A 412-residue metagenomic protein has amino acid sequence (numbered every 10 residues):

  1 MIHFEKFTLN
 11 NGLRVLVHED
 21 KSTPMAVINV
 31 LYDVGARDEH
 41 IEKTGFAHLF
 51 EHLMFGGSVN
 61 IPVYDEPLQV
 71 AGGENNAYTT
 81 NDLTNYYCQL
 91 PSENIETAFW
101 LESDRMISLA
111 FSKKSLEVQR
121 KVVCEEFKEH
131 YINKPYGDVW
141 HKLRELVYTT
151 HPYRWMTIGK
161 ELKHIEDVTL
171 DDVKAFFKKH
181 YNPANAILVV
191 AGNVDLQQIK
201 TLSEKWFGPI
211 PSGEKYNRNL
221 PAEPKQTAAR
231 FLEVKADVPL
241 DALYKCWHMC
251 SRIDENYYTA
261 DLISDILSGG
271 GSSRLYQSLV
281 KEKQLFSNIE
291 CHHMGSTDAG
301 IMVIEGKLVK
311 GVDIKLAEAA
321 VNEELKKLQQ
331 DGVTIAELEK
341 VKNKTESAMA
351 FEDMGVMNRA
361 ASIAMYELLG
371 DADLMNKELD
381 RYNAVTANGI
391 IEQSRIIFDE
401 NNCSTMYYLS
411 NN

Functional and structural regions predicted by a protein language model:
E5, T149-T150, R154, P183-S251 (+1 more regions): An aromatic/glycine/proline-enriched structural segment found at the starts of mature extracellular/organellar domains
G12, V30, H48, Y86 (+13 more regions): Buried hydrophobic packing residues in well-ordered domains
V27-Q89, W155-I158, G269-L285: M16/MPP (pitrilysin/insulinase) zinc-metallopeptidase core fold and M16-derived inactive scaffolds
E39, L53-G137, D167-L170, K174-N185 (+1 more regions): Active-site-adjacent, His/Asp/Glu-enriched structural segments that form or flank metal-binding and acid/base networks
L53, S58, A98, H130-P183 (+4 more regions): Scaffold signal of the M16-like zinc-metallopeptidase fold and its non-catalytic homologs
G57, Q89-V122, E290, M294-E352: M16/insulysin-pitrilysin zinc metalloprotease superfamily fold
Q69-V70, Y244-H248, L267-L308: A structural supersecondary motif
I187-V190, K307, L328, A336-N412: C-terminal regions of mature proteins
